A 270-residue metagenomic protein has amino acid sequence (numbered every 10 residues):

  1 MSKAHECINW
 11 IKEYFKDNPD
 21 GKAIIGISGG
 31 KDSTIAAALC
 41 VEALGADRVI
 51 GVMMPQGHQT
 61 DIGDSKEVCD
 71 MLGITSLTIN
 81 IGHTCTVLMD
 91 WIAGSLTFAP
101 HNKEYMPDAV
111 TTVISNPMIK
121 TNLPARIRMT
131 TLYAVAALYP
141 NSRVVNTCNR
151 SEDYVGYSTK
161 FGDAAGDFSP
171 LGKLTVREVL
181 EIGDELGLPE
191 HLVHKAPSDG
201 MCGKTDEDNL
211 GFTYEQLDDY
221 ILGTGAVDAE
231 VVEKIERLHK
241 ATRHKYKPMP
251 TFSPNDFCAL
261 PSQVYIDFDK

Functional and structural regions predicted by a protein language model:
K3-I25, L39-E42, D47-I50, G57 (+2 more regions): ATP/NTP-dependent adenylation/nucleotidyl-transfer catalytic domains that generate, transfer, or process NMP-activated
G30: Conserved G/P- and acidic residue-centered "switch" motifs that form tight phosphate/ATP-binding loops in soluble
S33-A37, I62-K66: Short, surface-exposed alpha-helical segments at coil->helix boundaries
